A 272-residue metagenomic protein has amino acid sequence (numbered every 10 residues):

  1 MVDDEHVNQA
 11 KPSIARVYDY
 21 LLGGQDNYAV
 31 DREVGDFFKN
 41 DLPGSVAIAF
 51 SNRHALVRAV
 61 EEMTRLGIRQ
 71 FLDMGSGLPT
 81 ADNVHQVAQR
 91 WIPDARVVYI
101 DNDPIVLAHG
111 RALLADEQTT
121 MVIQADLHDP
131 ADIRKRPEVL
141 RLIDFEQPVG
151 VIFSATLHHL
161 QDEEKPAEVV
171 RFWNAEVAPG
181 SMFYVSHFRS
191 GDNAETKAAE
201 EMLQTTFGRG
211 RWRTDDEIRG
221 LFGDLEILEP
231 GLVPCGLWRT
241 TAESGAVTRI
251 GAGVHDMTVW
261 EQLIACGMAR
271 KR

Functional and structural regions predicted by a protein language model:
M1-A125, D129-I143: Rossmann-like AdoMet
V122-Q124, T156-D162: Surface-exposed cleft-lining segments at the edges of enzyme active sites
H128, L157-H159, P179, F188-D192: Short "lid" loop at the C-terminus of a central beta-strand within the Rossmann-like core of SAM-dependent
P130-K135, H159-F172: A short, conserved alpha-helix within the catalytic core of class I
V149-F153, V169-F188: Conserved beta-strand signature within the Rossmann-like core of class I S-adenosyl-L-methionine
S190-T206: Short, glycine-/aromatic-enriched active-site segment of Class I SAM-dependent methyltransferases
R209-L232: Short alpha-helix
W238-R272: Core SAM-dependent methyltransferase catalytic element
